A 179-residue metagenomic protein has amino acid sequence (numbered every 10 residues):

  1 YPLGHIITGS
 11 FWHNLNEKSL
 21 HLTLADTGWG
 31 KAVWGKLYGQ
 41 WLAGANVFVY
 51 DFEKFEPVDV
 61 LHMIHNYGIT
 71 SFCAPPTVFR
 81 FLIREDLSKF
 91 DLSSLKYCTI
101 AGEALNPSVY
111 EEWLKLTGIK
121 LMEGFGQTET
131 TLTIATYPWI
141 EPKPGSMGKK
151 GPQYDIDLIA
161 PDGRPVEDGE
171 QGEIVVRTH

Functional and structural regions predicted by a protein language model:
L3-T70, E85: Conserved AMP-binding/adenylation subdomain of ANL enzymes
W12, L24-A25, Y50, P75 (+2 more regions): Short hydrophobic "strand-cap" motifs at the C-terminus of beta-strands
K18, Y38, L42-A45, I69-A74 (+2 more regions): Gly/Ser/Thr-rich phosphate-binding loop
A25-W29, R164-P165, T178-H179: AMP-binding (ANL) adenylation modules
T27, P76-T77, E103, P107 (+1 more regions): Alpha-helix N-cap/helix-start capping motif
G44, I64, F72-P75, G163 (+1 more regions): Residue-level signal for inorganic ion chemistry
G145-G151, P165: Short Gly/Pro-enriched turn/cap motifs at secondary-structure boundaries
D157-R177: Conserved beta-loop-beta connector loops within the AMP-binding
